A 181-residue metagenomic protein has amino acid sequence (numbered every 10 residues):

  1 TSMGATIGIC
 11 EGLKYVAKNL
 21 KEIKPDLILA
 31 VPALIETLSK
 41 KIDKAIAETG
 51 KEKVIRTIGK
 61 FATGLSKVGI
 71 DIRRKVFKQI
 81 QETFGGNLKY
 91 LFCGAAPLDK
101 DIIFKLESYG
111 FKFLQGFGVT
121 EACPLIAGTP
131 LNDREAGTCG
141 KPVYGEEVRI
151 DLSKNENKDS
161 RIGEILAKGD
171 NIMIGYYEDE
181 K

Functional and structural regions predicted by a protein language model:
T1-V76: Conserved AMP-binding/adenylation subdomain of ANL enzymes
I28, I72-K181: Conserved AMP-binding/adenylate-forming
